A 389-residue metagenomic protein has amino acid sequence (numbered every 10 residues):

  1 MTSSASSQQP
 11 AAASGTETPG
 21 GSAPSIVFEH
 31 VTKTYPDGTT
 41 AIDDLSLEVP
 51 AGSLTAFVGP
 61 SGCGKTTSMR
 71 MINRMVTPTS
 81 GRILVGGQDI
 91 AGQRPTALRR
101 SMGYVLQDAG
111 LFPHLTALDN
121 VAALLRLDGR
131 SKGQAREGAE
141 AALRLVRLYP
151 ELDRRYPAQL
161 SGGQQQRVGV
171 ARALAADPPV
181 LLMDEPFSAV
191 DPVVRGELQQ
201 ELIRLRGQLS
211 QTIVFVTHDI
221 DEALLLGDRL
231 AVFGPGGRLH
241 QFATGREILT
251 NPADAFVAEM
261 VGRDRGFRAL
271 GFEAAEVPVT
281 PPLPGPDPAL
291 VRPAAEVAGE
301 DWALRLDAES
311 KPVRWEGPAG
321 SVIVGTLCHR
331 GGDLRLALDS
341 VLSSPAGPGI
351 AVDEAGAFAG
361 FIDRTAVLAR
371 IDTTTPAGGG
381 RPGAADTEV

Functional and structural regions predicted by a protein language model:
V58-P60: The feature captures the beta-strand-to-loop junction immediately N-terminal to the Walker
N73: Helix-to-loop junction immediately C-terminal to a conserved catalytic motif
D89-G103, L127-G129, G133: ABC ATPase NBD coupling module
G133-E151: Conserved ABC ATPase "signature" region
Y156-L160, Q164: Conserved ABC ATPase signature
A175-P179: A short, proline-enriched helix->beta-strand linker immediately N-terminal to the Walker B motif in ABC-type P-loop
T280-A308, G325-V389: The conserved cystathionine-beta-synthase
